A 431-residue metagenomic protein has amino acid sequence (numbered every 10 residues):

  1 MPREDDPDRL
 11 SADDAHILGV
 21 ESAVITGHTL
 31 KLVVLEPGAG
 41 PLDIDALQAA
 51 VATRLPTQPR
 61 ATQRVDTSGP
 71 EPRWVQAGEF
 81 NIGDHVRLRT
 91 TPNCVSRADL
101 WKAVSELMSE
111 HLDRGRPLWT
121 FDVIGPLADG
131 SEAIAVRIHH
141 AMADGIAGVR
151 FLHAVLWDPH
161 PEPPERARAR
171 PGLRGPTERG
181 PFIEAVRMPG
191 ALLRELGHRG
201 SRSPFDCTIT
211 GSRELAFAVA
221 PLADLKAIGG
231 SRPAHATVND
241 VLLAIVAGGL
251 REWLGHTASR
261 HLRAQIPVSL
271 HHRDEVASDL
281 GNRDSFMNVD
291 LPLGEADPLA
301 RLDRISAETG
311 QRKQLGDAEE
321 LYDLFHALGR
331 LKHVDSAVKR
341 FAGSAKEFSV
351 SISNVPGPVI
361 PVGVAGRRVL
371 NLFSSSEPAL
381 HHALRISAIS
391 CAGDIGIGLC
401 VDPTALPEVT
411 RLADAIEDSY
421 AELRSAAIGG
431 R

Functional and structural regions predicted by a protein language model:
M1-D13, L30-H382, I386-E417, A421-R431: Soluble acyl-CoA-dependent acyltransferase catalytic core bearing the H(X)4D motif
H16-V20: Intrinsically disordered, low-complexity linker and terminal regions at domain boundaries
A23-T29: TRNA-binding/sensing appendages of the translation machinery
